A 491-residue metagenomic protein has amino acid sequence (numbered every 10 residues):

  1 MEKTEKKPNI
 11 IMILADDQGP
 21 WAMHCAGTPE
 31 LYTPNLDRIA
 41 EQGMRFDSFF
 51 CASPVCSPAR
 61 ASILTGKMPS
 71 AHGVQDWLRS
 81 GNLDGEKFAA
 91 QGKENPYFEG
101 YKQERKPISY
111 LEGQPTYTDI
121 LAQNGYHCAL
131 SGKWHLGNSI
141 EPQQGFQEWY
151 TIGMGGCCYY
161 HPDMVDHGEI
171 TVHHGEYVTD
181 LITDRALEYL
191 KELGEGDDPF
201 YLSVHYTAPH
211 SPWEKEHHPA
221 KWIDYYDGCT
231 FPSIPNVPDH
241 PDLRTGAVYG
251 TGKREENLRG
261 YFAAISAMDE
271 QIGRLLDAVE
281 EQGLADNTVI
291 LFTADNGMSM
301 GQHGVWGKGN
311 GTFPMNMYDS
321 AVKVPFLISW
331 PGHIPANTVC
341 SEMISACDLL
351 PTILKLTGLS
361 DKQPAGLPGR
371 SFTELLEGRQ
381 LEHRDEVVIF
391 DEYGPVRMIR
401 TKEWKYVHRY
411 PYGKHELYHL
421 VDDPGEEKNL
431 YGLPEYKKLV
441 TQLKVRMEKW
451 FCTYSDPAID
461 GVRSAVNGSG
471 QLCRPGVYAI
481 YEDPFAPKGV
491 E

Functional and structural regions predicted by a protein language model:
E2-P8, L14-L31, S48, W77 (+8 more regions): Active-site-proximal cap/lid insertion segments
M12-A15, G19-T116, I120, Y126 (+2 more regions): Active-site segment of extracytoplasmic enzymes that catalyze sulfate/phosphate-ester chemistry
R45, H127, S299, K405: Residue-level detector of anion-binding/catalytic polar loops
A52-S53, G153-M154, P314-D319, V387-F390 (+1 more regions): Short Gly/Pro-enriched turn/cap motifs at secondary-structure boundaries
Y117, K133, L349, F372 (+1 more regions): Short active-site alpha-helical segment characteristic of glycosyltransferases and processive polysaccharide synthases
G125-N138, T357-P364: Short, well-structured beta-strand/strand-turn elements
Y189, P395-H408: Short, surface-exposed beta-strand/loop micro-motifs that present aromatic residues
H383-I389, S464-A465: WW-domain-binding short linear motifs
